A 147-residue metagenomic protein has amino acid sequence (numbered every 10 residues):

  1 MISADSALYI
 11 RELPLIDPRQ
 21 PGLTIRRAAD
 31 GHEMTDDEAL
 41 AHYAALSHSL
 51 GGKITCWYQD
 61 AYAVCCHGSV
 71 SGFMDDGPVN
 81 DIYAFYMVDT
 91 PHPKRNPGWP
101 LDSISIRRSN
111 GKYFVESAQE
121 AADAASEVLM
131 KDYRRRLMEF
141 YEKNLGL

Functional and structural regions predicted by a protein language model:
M1-L147: Anionic-ligand binding patches
